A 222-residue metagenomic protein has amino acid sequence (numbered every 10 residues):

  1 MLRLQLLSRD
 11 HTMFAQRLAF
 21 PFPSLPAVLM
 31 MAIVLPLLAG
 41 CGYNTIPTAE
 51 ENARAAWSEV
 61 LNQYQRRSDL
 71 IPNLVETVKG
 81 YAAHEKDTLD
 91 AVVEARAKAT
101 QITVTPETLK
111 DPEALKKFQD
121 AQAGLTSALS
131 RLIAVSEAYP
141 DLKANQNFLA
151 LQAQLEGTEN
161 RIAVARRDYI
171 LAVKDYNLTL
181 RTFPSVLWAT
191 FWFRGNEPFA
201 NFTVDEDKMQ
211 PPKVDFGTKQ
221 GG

Functional and structural regions predicted by a protein language model:
L2: Localized chelating/binding microdomains that coordinate divalent metal ions or stabilize phosphate-bearing
L6-R9, F14-G222: A helix-centric hydrophobic-segment signal that preferentially recognizes long, alpha-helical stretches used
